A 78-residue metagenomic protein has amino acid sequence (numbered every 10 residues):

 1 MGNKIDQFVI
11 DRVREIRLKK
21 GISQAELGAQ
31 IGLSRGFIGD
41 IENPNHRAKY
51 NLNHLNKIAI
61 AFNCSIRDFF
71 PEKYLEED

Functional and structural regions predicted by a protein language model:
M1-K19: A short, Lys/Arg-rich alpha-helix, primarily the initiator
G2-N3, I60, F70-D78: Short, charged recognition helix plus adjacent turn of helix-turn-helix-like nucleic-acid-binding domains
V13, L27-G28, I38-I41, F69: Conserved hydrophobic/aromatic packing and binding residues within compact polymer-binding modules
R14, A25, N56: Residues within the helices of the helix-turn-helix
R17, G28, A59: The alpha-helix within a helix-turn-helix
G32-K49: Recognition helix of helix-turn-helix/homeodomain-like DNA-binding domains that insert into the DNA major groove
N45-I60: Short, basic-rich loop-to-helix N-cap that marks the start of a DNA-contacting helix
